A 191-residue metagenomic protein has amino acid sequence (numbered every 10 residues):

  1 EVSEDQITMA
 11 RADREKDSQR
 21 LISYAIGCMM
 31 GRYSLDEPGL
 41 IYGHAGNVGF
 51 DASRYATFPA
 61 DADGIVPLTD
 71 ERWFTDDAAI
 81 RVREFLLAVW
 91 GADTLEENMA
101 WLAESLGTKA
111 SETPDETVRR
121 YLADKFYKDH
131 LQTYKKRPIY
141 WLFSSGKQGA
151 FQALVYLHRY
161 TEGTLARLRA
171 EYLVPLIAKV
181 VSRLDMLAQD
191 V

Functional and structural regions predicted by a protein language model:
V2-V191: Terminal accessory regions of large proteins
